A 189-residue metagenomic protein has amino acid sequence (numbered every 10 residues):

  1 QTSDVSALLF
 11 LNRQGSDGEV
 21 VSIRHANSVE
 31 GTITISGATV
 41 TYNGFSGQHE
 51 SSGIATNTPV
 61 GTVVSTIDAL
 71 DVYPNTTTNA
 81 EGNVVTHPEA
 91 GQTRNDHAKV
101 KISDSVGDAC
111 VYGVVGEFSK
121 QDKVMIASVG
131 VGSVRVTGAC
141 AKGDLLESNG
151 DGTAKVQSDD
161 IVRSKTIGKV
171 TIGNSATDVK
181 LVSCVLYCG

Functional and structural regions predicted by a protein language model:
Q1-G189: Extracellular receptor-binding modules and their adjoining Ser/Thr/Gly/Asp/Asn-rich linkers
